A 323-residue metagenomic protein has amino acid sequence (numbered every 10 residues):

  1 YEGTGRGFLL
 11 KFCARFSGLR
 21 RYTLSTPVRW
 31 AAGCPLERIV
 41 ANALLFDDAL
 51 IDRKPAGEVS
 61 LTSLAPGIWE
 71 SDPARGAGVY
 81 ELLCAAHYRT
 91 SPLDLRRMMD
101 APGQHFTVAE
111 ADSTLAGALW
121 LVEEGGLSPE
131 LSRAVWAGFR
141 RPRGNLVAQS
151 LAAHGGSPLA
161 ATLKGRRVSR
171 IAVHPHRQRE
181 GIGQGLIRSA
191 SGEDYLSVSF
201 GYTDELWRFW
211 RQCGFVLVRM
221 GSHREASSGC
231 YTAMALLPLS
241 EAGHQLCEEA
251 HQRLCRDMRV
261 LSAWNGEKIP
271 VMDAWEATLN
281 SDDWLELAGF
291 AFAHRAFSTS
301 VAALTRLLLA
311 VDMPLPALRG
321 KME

Functional and structural regions predicted by a protein language model:
Y1-K11: Sensor-1/coupling segment of RecA-like P-loop NTPase cores
K11-R53: Conserved coupling/interface region of RecA-like P-loop/ASCE motor cores
S60-E123: Conserved helicase/translocase motor-coupling segment
P92, M258-M322: Long, compositionally biased intrinsically disordered terminal regions
W120-A172, S227: Conserved acyl-donor/pantetheine-binding loop and adjacent beta-alpha core of acyl/acetyltransferases and related
L159, K164-R170, A190-T203, F209: Conserved GNAT acetyl-CoA-binding A-motif
R170, H176-G192: Conserved acetyl-CoA-binding loop-helix of GNAT-fold acetyltransferases
V198-S228: Conserved active-site alpha-helix within GNAT-family acetyltransferase domains
